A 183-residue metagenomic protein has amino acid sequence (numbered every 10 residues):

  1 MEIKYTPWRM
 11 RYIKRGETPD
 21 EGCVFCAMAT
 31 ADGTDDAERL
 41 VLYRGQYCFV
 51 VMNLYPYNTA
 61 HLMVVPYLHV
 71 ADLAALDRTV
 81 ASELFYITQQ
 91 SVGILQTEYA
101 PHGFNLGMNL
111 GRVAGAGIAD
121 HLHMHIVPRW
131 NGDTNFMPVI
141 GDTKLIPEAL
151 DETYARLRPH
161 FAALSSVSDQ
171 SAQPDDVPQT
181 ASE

Functional and structural regions predicted by a protein language model:
M1-E183: HIT superfamily nucleotide-processing domains
